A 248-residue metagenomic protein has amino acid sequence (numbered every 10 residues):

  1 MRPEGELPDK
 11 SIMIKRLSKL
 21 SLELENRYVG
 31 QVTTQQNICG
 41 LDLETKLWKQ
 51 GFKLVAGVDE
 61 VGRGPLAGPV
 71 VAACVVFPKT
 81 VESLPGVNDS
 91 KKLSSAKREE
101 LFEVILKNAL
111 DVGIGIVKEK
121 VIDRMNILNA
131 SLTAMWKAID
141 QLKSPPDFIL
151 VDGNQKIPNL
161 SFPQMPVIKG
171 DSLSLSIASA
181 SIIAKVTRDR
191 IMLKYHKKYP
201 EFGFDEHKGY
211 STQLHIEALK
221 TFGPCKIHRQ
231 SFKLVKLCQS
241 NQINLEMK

Functional and structural regions predicted by a protein language model:
M1-K248: RNase H-like, Mg2+-dependent phosphodiesterase core, and more generally RNA phosphate-backbone-engaging helix-loop
